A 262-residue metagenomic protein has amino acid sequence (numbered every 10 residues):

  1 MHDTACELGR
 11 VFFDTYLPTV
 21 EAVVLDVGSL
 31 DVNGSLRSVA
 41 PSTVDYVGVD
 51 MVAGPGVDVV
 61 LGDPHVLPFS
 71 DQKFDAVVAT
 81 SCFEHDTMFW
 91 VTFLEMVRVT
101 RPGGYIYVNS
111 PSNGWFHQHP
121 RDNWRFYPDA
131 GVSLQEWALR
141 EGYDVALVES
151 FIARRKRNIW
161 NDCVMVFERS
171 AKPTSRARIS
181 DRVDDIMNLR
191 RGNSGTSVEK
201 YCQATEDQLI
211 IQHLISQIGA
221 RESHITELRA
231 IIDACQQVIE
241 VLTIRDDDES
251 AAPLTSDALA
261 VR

Functional and structural regions predicted by a protein language model:
M1-P68, A76, S175-V261: Conserved N-terminal segment of class I S-adenosyl-L-methionine
D26, A79, V108: Redox-cofactor binding/interface segments in oxidoreductases and associated redox assembly factors
D31, A53, S81-E84, A171: Short, flexible loop/turn elements at secondary-structure junctions
D71-D75, P102: Active-site acidic short loop of glycosyltransferases
D75-T87: A short SAM/SAH-binding and catalytic strip from SAM-dependent methyltransferases
T87-I215: S-adenosyl-L-methionine-dependent methyltransferase catalytic module, highlighting the catalytic core
